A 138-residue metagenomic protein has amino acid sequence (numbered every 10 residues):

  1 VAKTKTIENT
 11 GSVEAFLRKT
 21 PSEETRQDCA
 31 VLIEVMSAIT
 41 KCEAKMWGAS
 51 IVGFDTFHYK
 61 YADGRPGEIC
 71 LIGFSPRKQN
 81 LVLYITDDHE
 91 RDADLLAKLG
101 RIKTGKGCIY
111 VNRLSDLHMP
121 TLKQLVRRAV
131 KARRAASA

Functional and structural regions predicted by a protein language model:
V1-A138: Charge-dense, helix-prone N-terminal extensions
